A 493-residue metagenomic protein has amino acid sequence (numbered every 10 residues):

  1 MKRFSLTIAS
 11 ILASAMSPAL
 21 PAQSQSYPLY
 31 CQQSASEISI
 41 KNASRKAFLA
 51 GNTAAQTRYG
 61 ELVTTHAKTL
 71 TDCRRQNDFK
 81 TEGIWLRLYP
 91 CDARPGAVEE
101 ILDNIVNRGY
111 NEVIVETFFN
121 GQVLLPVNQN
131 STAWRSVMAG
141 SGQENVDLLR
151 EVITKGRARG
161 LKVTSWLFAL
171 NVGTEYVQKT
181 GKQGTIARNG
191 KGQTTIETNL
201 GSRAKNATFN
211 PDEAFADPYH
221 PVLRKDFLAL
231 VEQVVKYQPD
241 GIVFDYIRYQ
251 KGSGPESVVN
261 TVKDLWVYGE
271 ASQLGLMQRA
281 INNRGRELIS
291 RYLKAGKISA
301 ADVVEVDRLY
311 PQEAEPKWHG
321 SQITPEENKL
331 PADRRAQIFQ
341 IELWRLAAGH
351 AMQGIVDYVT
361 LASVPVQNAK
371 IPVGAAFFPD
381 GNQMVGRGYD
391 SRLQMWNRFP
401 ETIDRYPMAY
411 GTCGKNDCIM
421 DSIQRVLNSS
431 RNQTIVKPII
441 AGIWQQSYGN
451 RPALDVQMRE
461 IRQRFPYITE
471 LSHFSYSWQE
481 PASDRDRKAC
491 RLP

Functional and structural regions predicted by a protein language model:
Q23-E100, N104-Y110: Mature N-terminal, pre-catalytic/accessory segment of carbohydrate-active enzymes
F79-W85, C91, L170-Y237: Active-site-adjacent "subsite" loops/lids of carbohydrate-active enzymes
A97-V123, K236-G241, W396-R405, I468: Catalytic domains of carbohydrate-active enzymes, especially glycoside hydrolases
R108-E144: Aromatic-lined carbohydrate-binding/catalytic grooves of carbohydrate-active enzymes
E112-I114, L148-N206, V243-Y246, S290-K294: Glycine-rich, aromatic-flanked loop segments that form ligand/cofactor-binding clefts across common enzyme folds
N199-P372, P379-D380, V385-F399, Y410-G411: Polysaccharide-binding and catalytic clefts of secreted carbohydrate-active enzymes
E327-E342, I371-G381, S429-V456: Active-site clefts of carbohydrate-active enzymes
W396-P493: Substrate-binding cleft of secreted/luminal carbohydrate-active enzymes
